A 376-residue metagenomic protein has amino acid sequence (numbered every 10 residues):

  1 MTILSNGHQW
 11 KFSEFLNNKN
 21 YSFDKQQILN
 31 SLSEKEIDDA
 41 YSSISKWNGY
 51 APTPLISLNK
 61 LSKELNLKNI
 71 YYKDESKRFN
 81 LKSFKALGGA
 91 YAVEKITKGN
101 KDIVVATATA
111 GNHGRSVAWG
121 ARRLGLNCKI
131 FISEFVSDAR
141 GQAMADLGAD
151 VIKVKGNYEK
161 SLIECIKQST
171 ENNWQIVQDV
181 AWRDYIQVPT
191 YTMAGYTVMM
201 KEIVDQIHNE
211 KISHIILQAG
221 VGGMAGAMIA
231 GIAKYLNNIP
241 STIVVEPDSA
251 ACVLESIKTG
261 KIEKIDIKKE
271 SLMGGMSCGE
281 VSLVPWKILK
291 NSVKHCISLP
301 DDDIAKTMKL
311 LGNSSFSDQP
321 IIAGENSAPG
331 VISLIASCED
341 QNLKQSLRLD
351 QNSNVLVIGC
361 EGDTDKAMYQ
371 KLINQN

Functional and structural regions predicted by a protein language model:
M1-N376: PLP-dependent amino-acid enzyme catalytic core
